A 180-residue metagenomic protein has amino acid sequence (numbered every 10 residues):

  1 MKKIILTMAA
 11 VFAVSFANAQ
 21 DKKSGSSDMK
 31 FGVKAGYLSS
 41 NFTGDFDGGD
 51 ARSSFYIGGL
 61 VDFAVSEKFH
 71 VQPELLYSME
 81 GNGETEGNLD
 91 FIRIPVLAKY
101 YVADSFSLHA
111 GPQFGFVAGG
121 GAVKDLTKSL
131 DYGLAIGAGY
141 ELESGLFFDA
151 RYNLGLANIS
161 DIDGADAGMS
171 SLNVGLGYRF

Functional and structural regions predicted by a protein language model:
M1-S27: Cleavable N-terminal export/targeting peptides
G25, F63-E67, Y100-D104, L142-S144 (+1 more regions): Outer-membrane beta-barrel strand-turn architecture
S27-M29, G49-F55, N88-I92, K128-L134 (+1 more regions): Residues that define the transmembrane beta-barrel architecture of outer-membrane proteins
K30, I136-F147, G168-F180: Outer-membrane beta-barrel "beta-signal"
V33-A35, P73, V96, A110 (+3 more regions): Membrane-embedded beta-strand positions of outer-membrane beta-barrel proteins
Y37-N41, Y77-G81, F114-A118, Y152-N158 (+1 more regions): Transmembrane beta-strands of outer-membrane beta-barrel pores
T43-D50, N82-L89, G120-K128, S160-D166: Outer-membrane beta-barrel translocator domains and adjoining extracellular loop/strand segments of Gram-negative
K68-V71, S105-L108, S144-A150: Repeated loop/turn-to-beta-strand initiation elements of outer-membrane beta-barrel proteins
